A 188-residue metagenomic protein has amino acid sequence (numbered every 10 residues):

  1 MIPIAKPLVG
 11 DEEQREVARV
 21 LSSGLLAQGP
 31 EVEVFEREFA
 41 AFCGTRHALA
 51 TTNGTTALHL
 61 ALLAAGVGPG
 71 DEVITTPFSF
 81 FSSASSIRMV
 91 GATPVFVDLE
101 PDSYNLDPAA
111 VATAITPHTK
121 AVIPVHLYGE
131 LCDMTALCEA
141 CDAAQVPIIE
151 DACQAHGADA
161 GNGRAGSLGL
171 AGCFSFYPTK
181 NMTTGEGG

Functional and structural regions predicted by a protein language model:
M1-L25, P30: N-terminal "arm"/small-domain region of PLP-dependent enzymes with the aminotransferase-like
V9, A27, D102-S103, G129 (+1 more regions): Glycine-/small-residue-rich active-site loops that bind phosphorylated ligands and cofactors
L25-E72, S86-V90, V95-D98, G163: Phosphate-binding glycine-rich loop
L63-A152, D159: PLP-dependent aminotransferase-like
E150-T184: Conserved active-site segment immediately N-terminal to the catalytic lysine that forms the internal aldimine
